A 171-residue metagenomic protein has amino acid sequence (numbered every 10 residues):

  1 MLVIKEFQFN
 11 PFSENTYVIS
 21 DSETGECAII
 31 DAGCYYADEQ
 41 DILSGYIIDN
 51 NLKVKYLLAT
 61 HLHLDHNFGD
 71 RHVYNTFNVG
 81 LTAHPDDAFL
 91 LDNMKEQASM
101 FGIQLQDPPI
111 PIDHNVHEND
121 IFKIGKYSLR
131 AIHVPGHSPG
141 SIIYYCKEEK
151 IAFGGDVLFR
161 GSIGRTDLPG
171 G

Functional and structural regions predicted by a protein language model:
M1-K5, N78, T166-G171: Accessory terminal helices/loops
M1-N50, I143-G155: Conserved beta-strand hairpin/beta-sheet module of binuclear metal-dependent hydrolase folds, prominently
M1-V3, M100-Q104, G125-L129: Short Pro/Gly-enriched beta-strand edge/turn motifs at strand-loop
E6, V18, I29, L90 (+3 more regions): Conserved beta-strand positions that form and line the central face of beta-propeller blades
F7-F9, L105, P111-D113, H133-P135: Short Gly/Pro-enriched turn/cap motifs at secondary-structure boundaries
G25, C34-Y35, Q97, I121 (+1 more regions): Metallo-beta-lactamase
A28-D31, Y56-A59, A131-H133: Short catalytic-loop micro-motif centered on adjacent basic/acidic residues
C34-K123: Active-site HxH/HxHxD metal-binding segment of metal-dependent hydrolases
